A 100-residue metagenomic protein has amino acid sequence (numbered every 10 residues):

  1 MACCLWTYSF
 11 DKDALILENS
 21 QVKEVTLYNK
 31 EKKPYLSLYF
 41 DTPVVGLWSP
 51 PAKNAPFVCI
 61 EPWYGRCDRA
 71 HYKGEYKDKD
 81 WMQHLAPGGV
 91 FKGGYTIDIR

Functional and structural regions predicted by a protein language model:
M1-F40: Active-site/ligand-binding surface loops and adjacent short beta/alpha elements that line catalytic pockets across
S9, G46-L47, E75, H84: Residue-level preference for alpha-helix termini and adjacent loops
A14, D80-L85: Beta-strand-rich interaction surfaces with strong enrichment in secreted/lumenal proteins
S20, A52-K53, V90: Short capping/connector residues at structural and topological boundaries
Y28-A70: Glycine-rich active-site loops that engage anionic ligands at enzyme catalytic sites
A70-K77: Short, structured beta-strand/loop micro-motifs enriched in basic residues and often containing a Trp
Q83-R100: Short Pro-Gly-centered flexible turn/kink motifs
